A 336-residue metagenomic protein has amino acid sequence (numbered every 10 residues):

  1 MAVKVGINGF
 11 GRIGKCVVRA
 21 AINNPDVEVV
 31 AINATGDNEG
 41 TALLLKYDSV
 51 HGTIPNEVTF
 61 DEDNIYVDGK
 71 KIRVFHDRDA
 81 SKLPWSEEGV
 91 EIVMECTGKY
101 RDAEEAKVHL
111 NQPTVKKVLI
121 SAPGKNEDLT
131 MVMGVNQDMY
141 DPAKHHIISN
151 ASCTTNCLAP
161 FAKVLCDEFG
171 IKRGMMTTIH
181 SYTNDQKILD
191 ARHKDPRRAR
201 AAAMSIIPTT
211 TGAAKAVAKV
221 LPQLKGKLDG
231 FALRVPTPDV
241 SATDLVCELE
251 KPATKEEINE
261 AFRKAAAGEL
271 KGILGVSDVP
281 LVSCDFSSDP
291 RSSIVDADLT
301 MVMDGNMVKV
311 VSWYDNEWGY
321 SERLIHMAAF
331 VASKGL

Functional and structural regions predicted by a protein language model:
M1-A199, H326, S333-G335: N-terminal Rossmann-like NAD(P) cofactor-binding subdomain of oxidoreductases, focused on the glycine-rich
N8, R12, E39, E88 (+13 more regions): Conserved active-site and cofactor/substrate-binding residues in soluble primary-metabolism enzymes
I22-D26, K163-I171, S181-N184, T211 (+5 more regions): Generic secondary-structure signature for well-ordered alpha-helical cores
I65, M131-M133, I147, L189 (+5 more regions): Short clusters of hydrophobic/aromatic residues that line enzyme substrate/ligand-binding pockets
Y140-P142, R198, V235-S241, V302-G305: Short, flexible turn/loop "capping" segments at secondary-structure junctions
K144-H145, A201-A203, V240-D244, M307-K309: Short, solvent-exposed beta-strand edge segments and adjacent coil->beta transition regions
G170-A232, P238, C247: Catalytic core of tubulin tyrosine ligase-like
G230, A242, V246-L336: C-terminal active-site/capping subdomain that shapes the small-molecule cofactor and substrate pocket of enzyme
